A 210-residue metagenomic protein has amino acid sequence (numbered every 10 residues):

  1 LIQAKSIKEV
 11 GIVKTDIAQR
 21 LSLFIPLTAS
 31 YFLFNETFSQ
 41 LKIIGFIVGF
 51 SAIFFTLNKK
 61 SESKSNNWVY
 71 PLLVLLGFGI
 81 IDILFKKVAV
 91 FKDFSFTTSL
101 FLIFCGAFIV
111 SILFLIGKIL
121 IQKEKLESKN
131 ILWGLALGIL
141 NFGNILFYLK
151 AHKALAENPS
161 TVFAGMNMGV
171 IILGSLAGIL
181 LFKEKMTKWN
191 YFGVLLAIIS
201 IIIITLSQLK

Functional and structural regions predicted by a protein language model:
L1, L23-T28, G79, G138 (+3 more regions): Hydrophobic/small/kink-forming positions within alpha-helical transmembrane segments of polytopic membrane proteins
L1-E9, K59-Y70, F104-A156, I179 (+2 more regions): Membrane-interface interhelical linkers
Q3-A18, V90-T98, Y148-M166: Structural motif at transmembrane-helix junctions in multi-pass transporters
F24-I43, V170-Y191: C-terminal transmembrane-helix exit sites in multi-pass transporters
A29-Y31, L41-N58, W189-Q208: Hydrophobic transmembrane alpha-helices of multi-pass small-molecule transport proteins
F34-F50, P71-L72, F96-I109, E157-V170: Structural signature of hydrophobic alpha-helical transmembrane segments
E62-F94, I109, K210: Glycine-/small-residue-enriched transmembrane alpha-helix faces in small-molecule transporters and effluxers
I83-G106, L126-N130, E157-N158: Juxtamembrane helix-loop-helix junctions in multi-pass membrane proteins
